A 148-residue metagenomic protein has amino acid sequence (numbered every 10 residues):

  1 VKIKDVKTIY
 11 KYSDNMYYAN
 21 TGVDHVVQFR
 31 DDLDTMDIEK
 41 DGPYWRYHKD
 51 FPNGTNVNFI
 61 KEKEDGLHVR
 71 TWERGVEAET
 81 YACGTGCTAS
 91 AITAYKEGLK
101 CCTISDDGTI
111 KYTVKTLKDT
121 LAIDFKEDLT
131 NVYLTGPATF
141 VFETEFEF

Functional and structural regions predicted by a protein language model:
V1-A82, A89-F148: Active-site proximal loop and beta-alpha junction motif in alpha/beta enzyme cores
